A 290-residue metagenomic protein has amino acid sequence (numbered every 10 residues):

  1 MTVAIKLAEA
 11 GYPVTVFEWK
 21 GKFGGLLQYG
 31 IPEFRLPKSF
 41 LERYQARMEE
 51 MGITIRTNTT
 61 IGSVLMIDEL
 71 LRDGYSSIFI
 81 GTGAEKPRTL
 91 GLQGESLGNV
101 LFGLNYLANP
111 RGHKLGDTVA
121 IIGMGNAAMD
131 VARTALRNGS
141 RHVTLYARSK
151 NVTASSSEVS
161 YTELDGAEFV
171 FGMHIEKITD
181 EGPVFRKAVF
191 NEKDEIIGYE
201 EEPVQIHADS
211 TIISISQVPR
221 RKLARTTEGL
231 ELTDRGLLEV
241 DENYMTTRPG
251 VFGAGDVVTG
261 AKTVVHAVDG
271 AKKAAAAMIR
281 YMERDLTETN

Functional and structural regions predicted by a protein language model:
M1-I61, R88, N126-V170, K177-I178 (+3 more regions): Beta1-alpha1 glycine-rich phosphate/pyrophosphate-binding loop at the start of Rossmann-like nucleotide-binding domains
F17-W19, N58, I80-T82, E95 (+10 more regions): Generic beta-strand/beta-sheet core signal
E42-Q93, E176-V184, S210-I212, Q217-L223: Feature captures the FAD/FMN-dependent oxidoreductase FAD-binding
A46-V64, P87-N138, L232-N243, T247: Glycine-rich dinucleotide-binding loop and its adjacent helix/turn
S96-G116, K193, G198-A261: FAD-site-proximal beta/loop scaffold in flavoenzymes
V131, V257-L286: A conserved FAD-binding loop/helix module that cradles the flavin
Y161, D180-E195: Active-site rim loops that border cofactor/substrate pockets in soluble metabolic enzymes
